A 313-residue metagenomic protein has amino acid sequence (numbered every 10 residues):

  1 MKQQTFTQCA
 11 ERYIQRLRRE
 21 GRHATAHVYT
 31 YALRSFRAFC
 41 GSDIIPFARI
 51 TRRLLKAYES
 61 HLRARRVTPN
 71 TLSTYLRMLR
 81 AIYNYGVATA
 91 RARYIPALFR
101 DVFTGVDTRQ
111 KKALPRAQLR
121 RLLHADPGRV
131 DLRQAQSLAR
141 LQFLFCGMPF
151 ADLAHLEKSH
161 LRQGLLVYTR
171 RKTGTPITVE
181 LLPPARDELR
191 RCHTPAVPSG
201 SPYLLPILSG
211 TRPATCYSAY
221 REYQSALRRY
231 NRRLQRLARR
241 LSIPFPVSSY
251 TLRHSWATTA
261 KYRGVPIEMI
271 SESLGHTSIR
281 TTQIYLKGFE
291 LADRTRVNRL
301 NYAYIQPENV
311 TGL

Functional and structural regions predicted by a protein language model:
E11-A24, L33-Q110, A125: N-terminal core-binding DNA-recognition domain of tyrosine recombinases/integrases
N84-R93, Q142-Q163: Short, charged phosphate-coordinating catalytic segments
L98, V102-F150: Basic, Lys/Arg- and aromatic-enriched nucleic-acid-binding interface segment
A113, R170-G174, T211, L274-R299: Catalytic-site neighborhood detector that most strongly recognizes the C-terminal catalytic loop/helix of tyrosine
H155-R191: Conserved tyrosine-mediated DNA breakage-rejoining catalytic core shared by Y-recombinases
S159-L165, I243-F245, V265-L286, L313: Short, polar N-cap/turn motifs at the start of nucleic acid-interacting alpha helices
P195-A196, I207-P213, N301-L313: C-terminal secondary-structure termini that scaffold catalytic or DNA-interacting sites
N231-E272: Short, basic (Lys/Arg/His-rich) helix/loop patches that form interaction surfaces in the mid-to-C-terminal regions
